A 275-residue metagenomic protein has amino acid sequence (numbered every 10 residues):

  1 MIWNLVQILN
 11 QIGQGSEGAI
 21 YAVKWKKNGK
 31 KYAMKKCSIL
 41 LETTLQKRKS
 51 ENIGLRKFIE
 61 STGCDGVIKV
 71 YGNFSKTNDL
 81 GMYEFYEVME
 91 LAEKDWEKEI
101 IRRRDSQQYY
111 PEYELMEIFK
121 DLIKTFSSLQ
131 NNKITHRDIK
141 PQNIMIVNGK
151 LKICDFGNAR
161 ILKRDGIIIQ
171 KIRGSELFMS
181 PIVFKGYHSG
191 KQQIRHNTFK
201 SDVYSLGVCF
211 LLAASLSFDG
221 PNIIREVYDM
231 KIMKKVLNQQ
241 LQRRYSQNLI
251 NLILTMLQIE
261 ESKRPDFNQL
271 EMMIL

Functional and structural regions predicted by a protein language model:
L9-S16, I20: Protein kinase glycine-rich loop
K69-F85: Short beta-strand micro-motifs within the conserved protein kinase catalytic domain, predominantly in the N-lobe
G81-D95: Conserved short submotifs of the Hanks-type protein kinase catalytic core that shape the nucleotide-binding pocket
I118-F119: Activation segment signature within eukaryotic-like protein kinase domains
Q130-I146: Catalytic-loop of the protein kinase fold
V147-F178, G186: Activation segment/activation loop of eukaryotic-type protein kinase catalytic domains
G186-L241: Conserved C-lobe activation region of Hanks-type protein kinase-like domains
L257-Q269: A conserved short helix/loop substructure at the end of the activation segment of eukaryotic-like protein kinase domains
